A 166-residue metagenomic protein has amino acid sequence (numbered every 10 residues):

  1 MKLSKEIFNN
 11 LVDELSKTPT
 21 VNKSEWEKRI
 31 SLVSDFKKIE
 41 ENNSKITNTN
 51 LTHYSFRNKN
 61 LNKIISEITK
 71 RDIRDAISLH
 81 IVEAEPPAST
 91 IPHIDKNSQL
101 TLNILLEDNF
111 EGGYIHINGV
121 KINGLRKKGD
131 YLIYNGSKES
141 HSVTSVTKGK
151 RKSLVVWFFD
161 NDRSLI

Functional and structural regions predicted by a protein language model:
M1-R71: Non-heme Fe(II)/2-oxoglutarate
K2-E6, V82-A84, L105, N135-S137 (+1 more regions): Structured loops at beta-to-helix junctions and adjacent beta-edge loops in soluble globular domains
T69-H80, H116: A short coil-to-beta-strand element that immediately follows conserved catalytic motifs
D72-D75, H93-S98: Active-site region of the double-stranded beta-helix
H80-K96: Conserved short histidine dyad/triad with adjacent acidic residue
E85-A88, E107-E111: Short, charged/polar surface micro-motifs in flexible loops or helix N-caps
S98, N109-I166: Catalytic core of Fe(II)/2-oxoglutarate
L102: Nucleic-acid-interacting cores, centered on viral/eukaryotic replication and modification enzymes
